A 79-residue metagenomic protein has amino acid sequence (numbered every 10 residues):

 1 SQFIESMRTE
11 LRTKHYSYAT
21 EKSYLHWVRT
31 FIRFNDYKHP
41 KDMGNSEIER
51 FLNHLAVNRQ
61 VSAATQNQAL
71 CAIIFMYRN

Functional and structural regions predicted by a protein language model:
E5-N79: N-terminal core-binding DNA-recognition domain of tyrosine recombinases/integrases
